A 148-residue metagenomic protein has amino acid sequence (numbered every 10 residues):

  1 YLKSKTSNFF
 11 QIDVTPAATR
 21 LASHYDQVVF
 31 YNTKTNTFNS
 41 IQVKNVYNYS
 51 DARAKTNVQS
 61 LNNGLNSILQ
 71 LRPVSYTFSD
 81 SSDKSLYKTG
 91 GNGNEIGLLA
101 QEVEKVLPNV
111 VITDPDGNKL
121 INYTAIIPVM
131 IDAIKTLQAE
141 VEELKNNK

Functional and structural regions predicted by a protein language model:
S4, N8, D13-P16, R20-Y123 (+1 more regions): C-terminal intramolecular chaperone/autoprocessing and neck/assembly modules of extracellular spikes and adhesins
